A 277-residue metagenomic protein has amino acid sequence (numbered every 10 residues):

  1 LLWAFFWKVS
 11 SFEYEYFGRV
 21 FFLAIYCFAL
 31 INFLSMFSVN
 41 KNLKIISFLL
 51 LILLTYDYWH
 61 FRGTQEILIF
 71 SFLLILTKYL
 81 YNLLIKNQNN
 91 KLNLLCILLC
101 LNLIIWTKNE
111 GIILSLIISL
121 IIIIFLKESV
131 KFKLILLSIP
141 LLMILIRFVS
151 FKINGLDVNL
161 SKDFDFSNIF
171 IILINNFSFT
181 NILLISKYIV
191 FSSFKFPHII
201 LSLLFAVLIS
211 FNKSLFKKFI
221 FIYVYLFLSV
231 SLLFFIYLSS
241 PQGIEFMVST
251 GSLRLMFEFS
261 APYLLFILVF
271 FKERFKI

Functional and structural regions predicted by a protein language model:
L1-F12: Short hydrophobic/aromatic helix or loop-helix immediately within or flanking a transmembrane segment in polytopic
W3-F5, L116-I117, I124-K127, K131-N212 (+1 more regions): Membrane-lumen/periplasm interface segments of specific transmembrane helices in polyprenyl phosphate-linked
F17-N40: Transmembrane-helix motifs of polytopic, lipid-linked glycan transferases
N32, F48, L68-K86, C100 (+1 more regions): Specific aromatic-rich, kink-prone transmembrane helix
L34-K44, K86-L92, L126-I135, V207-F227: Membrane-interface helix-loop-helix junctions at transmembrane boundaries of multi-pass membrane enzymes, predominantly
N42-L53, C96-L99, L215-Q242: Transmembrane alpha-helix segments characteristic of polytopic inner-membrane glycan-assembly/cell-envelope
L51-I52, D57-Y58, N93-N109, S115-L120 (+1 more regions): Membrane-interface alpha helices of multi-pass inner-membrane proteins
F61-L68: Short acidic/glycine- and proline-prone juxtamembrane loop motifs at membrane-interface regions of multi-pass membrane
